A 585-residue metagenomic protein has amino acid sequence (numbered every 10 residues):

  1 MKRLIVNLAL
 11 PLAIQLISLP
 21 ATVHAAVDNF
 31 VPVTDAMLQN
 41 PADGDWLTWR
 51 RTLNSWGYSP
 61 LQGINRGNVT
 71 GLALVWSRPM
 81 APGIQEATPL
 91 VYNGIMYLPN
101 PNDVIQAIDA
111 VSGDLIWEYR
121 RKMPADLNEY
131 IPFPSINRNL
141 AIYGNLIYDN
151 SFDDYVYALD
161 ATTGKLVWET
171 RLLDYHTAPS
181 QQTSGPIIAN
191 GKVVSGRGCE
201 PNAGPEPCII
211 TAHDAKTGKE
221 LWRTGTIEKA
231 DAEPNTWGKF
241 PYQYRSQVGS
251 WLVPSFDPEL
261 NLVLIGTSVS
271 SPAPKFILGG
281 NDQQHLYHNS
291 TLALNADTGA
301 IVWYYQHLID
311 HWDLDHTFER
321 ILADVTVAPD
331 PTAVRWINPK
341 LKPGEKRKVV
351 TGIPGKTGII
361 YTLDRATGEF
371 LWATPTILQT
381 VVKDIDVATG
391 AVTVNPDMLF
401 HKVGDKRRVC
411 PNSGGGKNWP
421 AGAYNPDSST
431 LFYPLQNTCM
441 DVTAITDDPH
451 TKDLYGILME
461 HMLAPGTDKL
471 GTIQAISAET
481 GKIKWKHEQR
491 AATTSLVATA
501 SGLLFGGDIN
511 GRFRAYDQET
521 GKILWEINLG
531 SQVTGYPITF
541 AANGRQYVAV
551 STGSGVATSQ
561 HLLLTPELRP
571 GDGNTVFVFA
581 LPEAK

Functional and structural regions predicted by a protein language model:
N7-S18: Bacterial N-terminal signal peptides
A26-L74, T226-D231, V394-M398, M462-L463 (+1 more regions): Blade/loop signatures of beta-propeller domains
W46-R50, P82-V104, E129-V156, Q181-G204 (+8 more regions): Repeat-blade elements of multi-bladed beta-propeller folds
L61-G71, N100-K122: Beta-propeller domains
W76-T88, E118-A141, E169-G185, E200 (+11 more regions): Extracytoplasmic beta-rich repeat domains
A110, L115, R138-L172, T177-T226 (+1 more regions): Hydrophobic or amphipathic alpha-helical targeting/insertion segments
L159-D160, G164, P207-E220, G280-G299 (+3 more regions): Beta-propeller blade signature
I538-K585: Blade-level signature of beta-propeller repeat domains, shared across WD40, Kelch, NHL, RCC1 and BNR/Asp-box propellers
